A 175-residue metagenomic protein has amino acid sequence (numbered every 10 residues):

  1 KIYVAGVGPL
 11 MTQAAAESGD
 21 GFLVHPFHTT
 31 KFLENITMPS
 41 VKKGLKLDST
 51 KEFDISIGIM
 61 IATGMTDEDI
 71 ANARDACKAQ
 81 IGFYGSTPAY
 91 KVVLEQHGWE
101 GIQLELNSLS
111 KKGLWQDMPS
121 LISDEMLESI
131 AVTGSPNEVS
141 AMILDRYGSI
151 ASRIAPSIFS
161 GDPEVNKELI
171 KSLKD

Functional and structural regions predicted by a protein language model:
K1-D175: Active-site-adjacent structural elements that line small-molecule/cofactor binding pockets in enzymes
